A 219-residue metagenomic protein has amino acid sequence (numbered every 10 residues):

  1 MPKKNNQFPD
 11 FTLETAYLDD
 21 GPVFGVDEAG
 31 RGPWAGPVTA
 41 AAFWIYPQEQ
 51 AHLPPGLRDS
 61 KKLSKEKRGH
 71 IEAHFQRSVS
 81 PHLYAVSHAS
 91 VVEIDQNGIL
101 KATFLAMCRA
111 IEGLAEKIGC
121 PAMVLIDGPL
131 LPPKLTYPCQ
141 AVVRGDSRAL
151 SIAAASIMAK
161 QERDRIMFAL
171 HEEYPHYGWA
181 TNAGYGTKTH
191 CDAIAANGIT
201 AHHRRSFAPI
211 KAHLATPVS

Functional and structural regions predicted by a protein language model:
M1-S219: RNase H-like, Mg2+-dependent phosphodiesterase core, and more generally RNA phosphate-backbone-engaging helix-loop
